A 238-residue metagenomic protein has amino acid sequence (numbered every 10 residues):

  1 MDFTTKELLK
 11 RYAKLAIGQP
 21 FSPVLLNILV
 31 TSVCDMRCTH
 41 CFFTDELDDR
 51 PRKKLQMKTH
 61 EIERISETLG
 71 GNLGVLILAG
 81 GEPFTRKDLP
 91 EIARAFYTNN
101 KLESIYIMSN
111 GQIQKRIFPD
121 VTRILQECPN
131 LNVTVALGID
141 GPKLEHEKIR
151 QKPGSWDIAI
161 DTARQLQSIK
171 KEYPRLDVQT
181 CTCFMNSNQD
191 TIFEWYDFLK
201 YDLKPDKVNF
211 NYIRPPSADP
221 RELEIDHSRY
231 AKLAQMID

Functional and structural regions predicted by a protein language model:
M1, E127-D238: Radical SAM enzyme [4Fe-4S]-AdoMet core and its adjacent flexible, acidic and glycine-rich loops/tails across
D2-N132, P216-P220, I225-L233, I237: Conserved alpha-helical substructure of the radical SAM core
